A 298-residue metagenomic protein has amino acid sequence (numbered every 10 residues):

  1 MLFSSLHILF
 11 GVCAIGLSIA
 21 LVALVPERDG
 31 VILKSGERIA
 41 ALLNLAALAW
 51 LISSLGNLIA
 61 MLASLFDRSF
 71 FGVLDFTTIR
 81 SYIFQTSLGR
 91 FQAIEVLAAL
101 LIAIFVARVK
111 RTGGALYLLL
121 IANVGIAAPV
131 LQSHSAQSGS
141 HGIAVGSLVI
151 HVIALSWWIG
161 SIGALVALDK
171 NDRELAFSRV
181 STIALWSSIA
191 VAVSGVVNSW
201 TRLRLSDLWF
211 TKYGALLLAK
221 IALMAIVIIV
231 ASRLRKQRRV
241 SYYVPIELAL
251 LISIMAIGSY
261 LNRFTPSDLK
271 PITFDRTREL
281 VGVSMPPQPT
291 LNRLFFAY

Functional and structural regions predicted by a protein language model:
M1-Y298: Polytopic transmembrane helical bundles with strong interfacial aromatic enrichment
